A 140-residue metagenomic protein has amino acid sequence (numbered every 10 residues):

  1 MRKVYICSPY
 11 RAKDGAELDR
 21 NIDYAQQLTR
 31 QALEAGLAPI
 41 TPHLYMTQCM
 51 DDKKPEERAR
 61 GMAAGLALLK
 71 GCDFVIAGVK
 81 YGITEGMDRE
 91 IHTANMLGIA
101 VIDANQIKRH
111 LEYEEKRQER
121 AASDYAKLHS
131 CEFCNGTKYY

Functional and structural regions predicted by a protein language model:
M1-A126, C131-C134: Catalytic phosphate/metal-binding cores of nucleic-acid and nucleotide-processing enzymes, i.e., regions that mediate
G136-K138: Cys/His-rich microdomains that often coordinate metals
